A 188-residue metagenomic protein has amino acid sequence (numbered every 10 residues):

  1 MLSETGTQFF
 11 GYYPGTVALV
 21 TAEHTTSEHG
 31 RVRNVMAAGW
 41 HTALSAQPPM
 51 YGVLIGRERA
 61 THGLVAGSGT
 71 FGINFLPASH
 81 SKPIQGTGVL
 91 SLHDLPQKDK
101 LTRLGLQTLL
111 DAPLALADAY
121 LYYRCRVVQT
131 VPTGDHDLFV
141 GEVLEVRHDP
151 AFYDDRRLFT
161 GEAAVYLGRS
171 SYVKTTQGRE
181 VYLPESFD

Functional and structural regions predicted by a protein language model:
M1-D188: Basic, polyanion-binding surface patches
